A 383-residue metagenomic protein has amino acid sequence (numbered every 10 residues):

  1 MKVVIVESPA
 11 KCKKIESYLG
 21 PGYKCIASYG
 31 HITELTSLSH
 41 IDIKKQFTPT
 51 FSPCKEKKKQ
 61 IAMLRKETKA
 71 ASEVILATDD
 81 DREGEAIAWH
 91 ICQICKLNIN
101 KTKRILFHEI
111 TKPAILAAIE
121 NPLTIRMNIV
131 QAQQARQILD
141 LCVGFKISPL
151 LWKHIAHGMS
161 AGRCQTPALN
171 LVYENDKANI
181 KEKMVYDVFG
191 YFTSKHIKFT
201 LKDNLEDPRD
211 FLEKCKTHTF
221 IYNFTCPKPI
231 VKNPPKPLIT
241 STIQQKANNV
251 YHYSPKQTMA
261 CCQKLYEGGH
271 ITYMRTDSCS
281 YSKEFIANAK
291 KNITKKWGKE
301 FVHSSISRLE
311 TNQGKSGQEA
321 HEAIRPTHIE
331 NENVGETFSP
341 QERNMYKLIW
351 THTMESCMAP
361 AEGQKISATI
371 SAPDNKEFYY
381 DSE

Functional and structural regions predicted by a protein language model:
M1-Q137, V143, E310: Intrinsically disordered, low-complexity regulatory segments
E7, S28, A77-D79, S241 (+4 more regions): Generic beta-strand/beta-sheet core signal
K11, I15, E56-E67, D80-I91 (+17 more regions): Helical mechanochemical/support elements of P-loop NTPase systems and associated helical scaffolds
Y18-G22, E67, V74, I94-N98 (+14 more regions): Conserved, well-folded catalytic cores of nucleic-acid-processing and energy-transducing macromolecular machines
K24, T33-K55, M159-Q263, E267 (+3 more regions): Long, highly charged, low-complexity internal segments
D79, E83, T102-K103, F107 (+10 more regions): Short, surface-exposed helix-loop/turn micro-motifs enriched in polar/charged residues
R126, C142, W152, C261 (+2 more regions): Extended, highly charged linker/hinge segments and catalytic-adjacent loops that couple domains and form adaptable
